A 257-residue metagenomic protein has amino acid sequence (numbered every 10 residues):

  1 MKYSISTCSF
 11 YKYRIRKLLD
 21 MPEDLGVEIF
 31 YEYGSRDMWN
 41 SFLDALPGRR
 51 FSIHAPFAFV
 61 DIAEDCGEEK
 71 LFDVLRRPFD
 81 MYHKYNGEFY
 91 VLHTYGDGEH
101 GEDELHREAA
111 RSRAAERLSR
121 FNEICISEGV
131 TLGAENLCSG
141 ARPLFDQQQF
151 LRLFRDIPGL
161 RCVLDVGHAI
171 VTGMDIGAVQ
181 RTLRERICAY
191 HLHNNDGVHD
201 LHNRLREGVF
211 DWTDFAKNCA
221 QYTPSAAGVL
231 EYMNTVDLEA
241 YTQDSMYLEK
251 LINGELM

Functional and structural regions predicted by a protein language model:
M1-H83, N253-M257: N-terminal pre-domain/capping segments
M1-S4, I15-D20, F72, R77-M81 (+6 more regions): Histidine-acidic metal/acid-base catalytic patches
Y3-T7, L25-I29, F51-A55, Y90-L92 (+4 more regions): Hydrophobic faces of well-ordered beta-strands that scaffold small-molecule active sites in alpha/beta enzyme cores
C8-F10, F30-G34, A55-A58, Y95-D97 (+4 more regions): Active-site beta-loop-alpha junctions enriched in small/polar residues
E23, P47-R49, E128, E185-R186 (+1 more regions): Structured helix-beta-strand junction loops
F30-D37, L105-R111, N136-C138, A169-I176 (+1 more regions): Short, mixed-charge, low-aromatic patches
P47-P56, A115-F121, C125, F154-I157 (+1 more regions): Alpha-helix-loop-beta-strand connector modules within alpha/beta enzyme cores
D65-C162: Active-site acidic/histidine proton-transfer and metal-coordination neighborhood in alpha/beta enzyme cores
